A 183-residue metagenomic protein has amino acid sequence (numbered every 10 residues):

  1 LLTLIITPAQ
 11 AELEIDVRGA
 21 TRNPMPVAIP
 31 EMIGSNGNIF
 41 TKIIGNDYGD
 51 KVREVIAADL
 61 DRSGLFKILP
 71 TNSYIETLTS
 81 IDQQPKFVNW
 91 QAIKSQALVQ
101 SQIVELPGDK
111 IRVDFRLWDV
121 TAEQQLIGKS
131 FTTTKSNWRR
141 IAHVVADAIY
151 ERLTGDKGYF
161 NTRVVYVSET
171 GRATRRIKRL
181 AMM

Functional and structural regions predicted by a protein language model:
I6-P8: N-terminal signal peptide c-region/cleavage motif recognized by signal peptidases
A11-G19, A148-L153: A short, compositionally biased domain-edge/stem linker segment
L13-E14, I81-A148: Amphipathic beta-strand/beta-sheet edge segments enriched in Tyr/Trp
D16-K86, V99-E105: Short beta-strand->alpha-helix linker/helix-N-cap micro-motif that forms a surface specificity/interaction loop
Q100, V164-S168: Residue position within the beta-strands of beta-propeller blades
G108-R112, R172-M182: Structural motif
F115-L117, V164, L180-M182: Hydrophobic beta-strand positions in blades of beta-propellers and related beta-sheet-rich domains
H143-N161: Structural signature of eukaryotic scaffold interfaces centered on beta-propeller domains
